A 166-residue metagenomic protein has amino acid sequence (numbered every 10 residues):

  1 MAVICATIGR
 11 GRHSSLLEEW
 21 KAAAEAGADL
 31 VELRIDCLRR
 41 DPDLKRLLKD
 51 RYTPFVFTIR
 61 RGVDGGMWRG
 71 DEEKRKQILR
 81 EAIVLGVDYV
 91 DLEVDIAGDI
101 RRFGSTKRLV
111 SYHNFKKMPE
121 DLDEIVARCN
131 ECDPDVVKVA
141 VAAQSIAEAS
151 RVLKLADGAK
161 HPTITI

Functional and structural regions predicted by a protein language model:
A2-A24, A28-E120: Active-site beta->alpha loop and helix N-cap motifs at the rims of alpha/beta catalytic domains
D95-I166: Catalytic alpha/beta core domains of metabolic enzymes, predominantly
